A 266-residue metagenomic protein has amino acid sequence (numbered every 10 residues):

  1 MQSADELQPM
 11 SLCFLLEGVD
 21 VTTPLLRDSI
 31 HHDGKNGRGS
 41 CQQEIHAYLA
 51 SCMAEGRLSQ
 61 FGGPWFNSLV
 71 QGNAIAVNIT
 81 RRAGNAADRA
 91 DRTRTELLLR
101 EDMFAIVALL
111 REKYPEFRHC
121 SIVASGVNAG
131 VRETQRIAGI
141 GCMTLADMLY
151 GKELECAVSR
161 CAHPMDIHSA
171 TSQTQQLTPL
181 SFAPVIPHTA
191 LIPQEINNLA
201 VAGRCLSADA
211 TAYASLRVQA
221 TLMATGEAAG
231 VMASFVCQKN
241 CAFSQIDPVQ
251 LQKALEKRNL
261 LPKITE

Functional and structural regions predicted by a protein language model:
M1-T265: Flavin (FAD/FMN)-binding glycine-rich loop and adjacent Rossmann-like elements that form
